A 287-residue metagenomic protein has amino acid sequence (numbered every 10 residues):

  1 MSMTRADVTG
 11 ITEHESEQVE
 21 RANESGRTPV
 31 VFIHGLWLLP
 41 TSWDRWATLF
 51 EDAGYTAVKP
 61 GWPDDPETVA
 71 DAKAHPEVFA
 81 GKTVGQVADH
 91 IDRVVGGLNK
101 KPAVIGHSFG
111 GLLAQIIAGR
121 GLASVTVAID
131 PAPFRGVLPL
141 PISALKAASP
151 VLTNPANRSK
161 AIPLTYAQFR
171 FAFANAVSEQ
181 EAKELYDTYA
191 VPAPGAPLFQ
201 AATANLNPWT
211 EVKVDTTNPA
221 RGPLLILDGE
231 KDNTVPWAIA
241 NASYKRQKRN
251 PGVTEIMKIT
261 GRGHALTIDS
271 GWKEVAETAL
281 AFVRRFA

Functional and structural regions predicted by a protein language model:
N23-V69: Short, surface-exposed "cap/lid" segments of acyl-processing enzymes
V31-W37, G61, H107-S108, D228-G229 (+1 more regions): The conserved beta1-alpha1 loop
G85-P102: Conserved acidic catalytic loop of the alpha/beta-hydrolase fold
I105-G110, A114: Gly/Ala-rich beta-loop-alpha elbow adjacent to hydrolase catalytic centers
A123-S159, F199-L206: Flexible "cap/lid" loop of the alpha/beta hydrolase fold
A220, I226-D228, D232: Short beta-strand/loop motif that positions the catalytic acidic residue of the alpha/beta-hydrolase fold
N233-A242: Conserved alpha/beta-hydrolase "acid-adjacent" motif
V253-A287: Catalytic active-site module of serine/aspartate enzymes centered on a nucleophile-bearing elbow/loop
